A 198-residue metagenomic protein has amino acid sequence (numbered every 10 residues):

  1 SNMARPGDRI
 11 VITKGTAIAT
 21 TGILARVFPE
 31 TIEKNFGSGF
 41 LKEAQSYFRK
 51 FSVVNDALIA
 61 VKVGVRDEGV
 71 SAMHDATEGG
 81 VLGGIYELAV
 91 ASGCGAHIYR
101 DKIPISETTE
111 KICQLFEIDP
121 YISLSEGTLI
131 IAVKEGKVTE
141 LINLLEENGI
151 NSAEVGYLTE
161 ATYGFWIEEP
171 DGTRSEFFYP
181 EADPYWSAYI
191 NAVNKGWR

Functional and structural regions predicted by a protein language model:
S1-R198: Helix-biased detector of long, well-ordered alpha-helical tracts
